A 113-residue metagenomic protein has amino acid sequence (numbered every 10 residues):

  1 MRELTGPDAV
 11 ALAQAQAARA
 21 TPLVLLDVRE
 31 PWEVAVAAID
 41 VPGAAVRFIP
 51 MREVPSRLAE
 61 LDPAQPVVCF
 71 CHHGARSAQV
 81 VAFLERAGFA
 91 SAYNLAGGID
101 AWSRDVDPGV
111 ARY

Functional and structural regions predicted by a protein language model:
M1-V24, P31-P66, A75-Y113: Rhodanese-like catalytic fold shared by cysteine-dependent sulfurtransferases and DSP/PTP-type phosphatases
C69-C71: Short, surface-exposed ligand- or partner-binding patches at beta-edge/loop junctions that are enriched in aromatics
